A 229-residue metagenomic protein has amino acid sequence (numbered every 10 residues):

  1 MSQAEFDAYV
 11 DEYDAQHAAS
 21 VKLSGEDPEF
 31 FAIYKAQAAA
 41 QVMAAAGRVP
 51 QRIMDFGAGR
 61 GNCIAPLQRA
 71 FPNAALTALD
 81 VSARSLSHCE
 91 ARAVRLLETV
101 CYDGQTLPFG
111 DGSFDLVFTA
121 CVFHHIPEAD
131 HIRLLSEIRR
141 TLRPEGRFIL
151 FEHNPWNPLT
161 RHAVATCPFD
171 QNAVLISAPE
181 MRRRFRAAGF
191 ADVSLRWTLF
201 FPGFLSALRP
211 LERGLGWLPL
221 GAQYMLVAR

Functional and structural regions predicted by a protein language model:
M1-V21: N-terminal, positively charged/glycine-rich alpha-helical extensions of SAM-dependent methyltransferases
F30-V49: Conserved alpha-helix/loop element of class I SAM-dependent methyltransferases that forms part of the SAM/SAH-binding
M54, R60-T106: Class I SAM-dependent methyltransferase SAM/SAH-binding core
Q105-L116: A short acidic, Gly/Pro-enriched loop at the edge of an enzyme's catalytic core that lines a small-molecule cofactor
I132-P144: A short glycine-rich, Lys/Arg-flanked "PGG" loop and its adjoining helix->strand segment in the class I
E145-E152: Conserved beta-strand signature within the Rossmann-like core of class I S-adenosyl-L-methionine
V164-E180: Acceptor-substrate binding/catalytic loop of class I
R183, V193-R229: A C-terminal cap/extension of S-adenosyl-L-methionine-dependent methyltransferases that defines the acceptor-substrate
